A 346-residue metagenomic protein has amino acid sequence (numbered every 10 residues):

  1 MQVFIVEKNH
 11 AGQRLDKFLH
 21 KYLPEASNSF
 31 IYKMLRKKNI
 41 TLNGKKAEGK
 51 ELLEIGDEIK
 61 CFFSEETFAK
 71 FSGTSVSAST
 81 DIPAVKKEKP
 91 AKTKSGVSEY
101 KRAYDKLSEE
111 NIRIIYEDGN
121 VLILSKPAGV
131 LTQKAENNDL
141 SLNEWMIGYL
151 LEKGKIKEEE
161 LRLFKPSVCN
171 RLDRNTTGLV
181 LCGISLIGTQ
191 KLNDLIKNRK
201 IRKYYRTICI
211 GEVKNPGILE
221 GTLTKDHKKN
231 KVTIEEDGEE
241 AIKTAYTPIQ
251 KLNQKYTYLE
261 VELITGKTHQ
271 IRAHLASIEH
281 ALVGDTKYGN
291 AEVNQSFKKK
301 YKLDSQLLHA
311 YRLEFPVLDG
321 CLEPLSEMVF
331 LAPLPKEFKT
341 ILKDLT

Functional and structural regions predicted by a protein language model:
M1-T346: RNA pseudouridine synthases
